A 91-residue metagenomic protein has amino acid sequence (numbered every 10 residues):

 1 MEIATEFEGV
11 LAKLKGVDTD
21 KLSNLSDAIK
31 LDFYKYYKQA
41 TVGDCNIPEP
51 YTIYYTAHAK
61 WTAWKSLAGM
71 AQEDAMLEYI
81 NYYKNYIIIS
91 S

Functional and structural regions predicted by a protein language model:
M1-S91: N-terminal alpha-helical modules
